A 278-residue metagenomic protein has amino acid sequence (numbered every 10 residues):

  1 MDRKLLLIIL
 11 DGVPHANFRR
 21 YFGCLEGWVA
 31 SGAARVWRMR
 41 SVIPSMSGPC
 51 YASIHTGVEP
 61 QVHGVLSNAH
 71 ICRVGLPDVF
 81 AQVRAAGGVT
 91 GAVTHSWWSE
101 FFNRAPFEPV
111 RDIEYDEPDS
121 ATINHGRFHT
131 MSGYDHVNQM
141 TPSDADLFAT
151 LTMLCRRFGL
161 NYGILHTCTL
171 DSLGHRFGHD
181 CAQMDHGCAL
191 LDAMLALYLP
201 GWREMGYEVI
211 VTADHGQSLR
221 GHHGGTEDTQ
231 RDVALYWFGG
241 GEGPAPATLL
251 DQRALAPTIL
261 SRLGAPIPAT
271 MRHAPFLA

Functional and structural regions predicted by a protein language model:
M1-A278: Feature captures the catalytic ectodomains and active-site-proximal regions of enzymes that hydrolyze or transfer
